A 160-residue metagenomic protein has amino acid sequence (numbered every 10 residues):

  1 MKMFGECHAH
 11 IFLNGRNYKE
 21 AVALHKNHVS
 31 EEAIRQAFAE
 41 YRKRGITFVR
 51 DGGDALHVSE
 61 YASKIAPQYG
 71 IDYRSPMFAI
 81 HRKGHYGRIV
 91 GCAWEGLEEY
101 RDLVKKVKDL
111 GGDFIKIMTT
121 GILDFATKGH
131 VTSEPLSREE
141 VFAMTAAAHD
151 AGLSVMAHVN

Functional and structural regions predicted by a protein language model:
M1-K2, V58-P67, L97-D113: Short amphipathic alpha-helices and their capping/turn segments at secondary-structure boundaries
K2-K64, Y86: Metal-associated gating/positioning segment near the N- to mid-region
H10, D54-A55, F78-G87, T120 (+1 more regions): Active-site beta-loop-alpha junctions enriched in small/polar residues
Y18-A33, G84-D102, S154-N160: Active-site mouth loops of central-metabolism enzymes
E31-E60, G70-A79, G112-F125, S154: Divalent metal-dependent hydrolysis catalytic cores, especially in the metallo-beta-lactamase
R42, P67, H149: Anion (oxyanion) recognition and catalysis
S59-R74, T132-R138, F142: Short, electropositive alpha-helical surface patch
E98-T119, L123-N160: Histidine/acidic residue-rich metal-binding segments in metalloenzymes
